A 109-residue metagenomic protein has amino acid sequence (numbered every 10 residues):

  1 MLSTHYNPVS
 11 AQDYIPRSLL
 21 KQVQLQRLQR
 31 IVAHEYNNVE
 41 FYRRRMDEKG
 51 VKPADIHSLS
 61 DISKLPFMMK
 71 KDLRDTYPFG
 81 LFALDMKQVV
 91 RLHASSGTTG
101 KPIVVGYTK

Functional and structural regions predicted by a protein language model:
M1-A94, G100-K109: Nucleotide 5′-phosphate-binding alpha/beta core
